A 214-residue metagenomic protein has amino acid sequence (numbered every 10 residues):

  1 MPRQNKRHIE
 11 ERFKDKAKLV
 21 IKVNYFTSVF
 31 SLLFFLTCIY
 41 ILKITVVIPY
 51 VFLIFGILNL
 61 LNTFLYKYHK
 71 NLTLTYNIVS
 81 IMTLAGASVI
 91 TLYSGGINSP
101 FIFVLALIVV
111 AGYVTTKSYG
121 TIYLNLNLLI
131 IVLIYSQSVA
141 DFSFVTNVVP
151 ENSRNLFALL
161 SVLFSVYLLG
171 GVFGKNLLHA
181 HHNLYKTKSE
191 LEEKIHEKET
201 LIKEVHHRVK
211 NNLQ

Functional and structural regions predicted by a protein language model:
P2-A17, Y68-T75, T116-K117, T146-P150: Short, structured coil/loop segments at alpha-helix boundaries
P2-K18, G174-Q214: A conserved cytosolic signaling coiled-coil/coupling helix that links sensory/transmembrane modules
I9-F13, T37-C38, N62-T63, I81-A87 (+5 more regions): Short amphipathic alpha-helical segments, especially helix-boundary/capping motifs
K14, K18-S28, L42-V47, V109-H182: N-terminal membrane insertion elements
L19-G96, F103-V109, N127-L129: Hydrophobic transmembrane alpha-helices and their membrane-interface boundaries in multi-pass, membrane-anchored
L72-L92, L133-P150, N155, L169 (+1 more regions): Membrane-interacting alpha-helical segments
T75-G86, F101-Y113, I130-V139, G174-L178 (+1 more regions): Juxtamembrane/interfacial segments around transmembrane helices
S99-P100, V166: Alpha-helical transmembrane segments of multi-pass membrane transport proteins
